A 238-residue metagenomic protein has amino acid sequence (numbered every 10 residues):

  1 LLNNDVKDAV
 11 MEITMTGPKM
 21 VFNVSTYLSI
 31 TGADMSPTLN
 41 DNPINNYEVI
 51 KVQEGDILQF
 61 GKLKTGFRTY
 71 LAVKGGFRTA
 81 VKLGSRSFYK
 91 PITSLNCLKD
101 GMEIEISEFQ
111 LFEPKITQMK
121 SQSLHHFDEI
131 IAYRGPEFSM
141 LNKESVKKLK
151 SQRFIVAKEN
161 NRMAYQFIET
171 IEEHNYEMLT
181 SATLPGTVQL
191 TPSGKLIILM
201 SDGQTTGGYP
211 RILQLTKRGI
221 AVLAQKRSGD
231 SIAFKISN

Functional and structural regions predicted by a protein language model:
L1-N238: Conserved "landmark" site that anchors the functional core of diverse proteins
